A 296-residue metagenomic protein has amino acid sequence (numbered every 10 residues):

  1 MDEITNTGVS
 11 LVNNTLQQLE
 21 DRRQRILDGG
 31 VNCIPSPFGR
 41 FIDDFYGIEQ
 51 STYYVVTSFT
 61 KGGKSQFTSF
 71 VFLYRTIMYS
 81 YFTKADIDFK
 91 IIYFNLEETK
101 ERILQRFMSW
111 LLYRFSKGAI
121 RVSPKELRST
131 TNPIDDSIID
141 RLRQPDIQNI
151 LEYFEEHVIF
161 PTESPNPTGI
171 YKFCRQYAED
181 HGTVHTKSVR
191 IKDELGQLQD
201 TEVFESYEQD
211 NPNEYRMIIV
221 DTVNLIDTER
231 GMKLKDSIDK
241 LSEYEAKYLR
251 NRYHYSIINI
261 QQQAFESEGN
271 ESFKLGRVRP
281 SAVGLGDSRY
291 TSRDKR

Functional and structural regions predicted by a protein language model:
D2-K117, Q148: The Walker A/P-loop phosphate-binding site
G30, I159-F160, D227-D239, E271-V278: Flexible beta-alpha connector loops of hexameric P-loop NTPases
P35-S36, D43, Y79-P212: Cytosolic-facing regulatory segments adjacent to core modules
I42, K61, R106, E245-R296: Phosphate-binding/switch region of NTP-binding enzymes
G62-S65, E98-I103, N166-I170, L225-E229 (+1 more regions): Flexible loop/turn segments at secondary-structure boundaries
E155-H157, E214-M217, R252-I258: Loop/turn-to-beta-strand initiation segments
I170-Q176, L234-K247, A282-G284: Well-ordered, non-membrane alpha-helical segments in soluble/globular domains
Q209-E229: Conserved P-loop NTPase "ATPase switch" module shared by AAA+ and STAND
